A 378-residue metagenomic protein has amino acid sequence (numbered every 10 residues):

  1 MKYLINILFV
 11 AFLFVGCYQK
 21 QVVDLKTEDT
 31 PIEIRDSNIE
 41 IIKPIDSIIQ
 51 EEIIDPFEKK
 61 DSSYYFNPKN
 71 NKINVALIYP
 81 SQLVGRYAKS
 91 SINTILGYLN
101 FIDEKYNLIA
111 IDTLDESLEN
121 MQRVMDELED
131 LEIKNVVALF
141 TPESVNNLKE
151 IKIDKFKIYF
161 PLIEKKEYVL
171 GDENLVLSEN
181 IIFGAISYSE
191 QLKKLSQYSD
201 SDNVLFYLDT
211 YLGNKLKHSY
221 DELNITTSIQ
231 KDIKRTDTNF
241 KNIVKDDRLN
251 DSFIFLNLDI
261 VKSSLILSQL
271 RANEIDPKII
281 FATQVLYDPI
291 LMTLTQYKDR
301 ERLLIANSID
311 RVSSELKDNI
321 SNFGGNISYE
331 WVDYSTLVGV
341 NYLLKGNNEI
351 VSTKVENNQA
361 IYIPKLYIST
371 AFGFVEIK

Functional and structural regions predicted by a protein language model:
Y3-L8, C17-K378: Extracytosolic ligand-binding ectodomains
